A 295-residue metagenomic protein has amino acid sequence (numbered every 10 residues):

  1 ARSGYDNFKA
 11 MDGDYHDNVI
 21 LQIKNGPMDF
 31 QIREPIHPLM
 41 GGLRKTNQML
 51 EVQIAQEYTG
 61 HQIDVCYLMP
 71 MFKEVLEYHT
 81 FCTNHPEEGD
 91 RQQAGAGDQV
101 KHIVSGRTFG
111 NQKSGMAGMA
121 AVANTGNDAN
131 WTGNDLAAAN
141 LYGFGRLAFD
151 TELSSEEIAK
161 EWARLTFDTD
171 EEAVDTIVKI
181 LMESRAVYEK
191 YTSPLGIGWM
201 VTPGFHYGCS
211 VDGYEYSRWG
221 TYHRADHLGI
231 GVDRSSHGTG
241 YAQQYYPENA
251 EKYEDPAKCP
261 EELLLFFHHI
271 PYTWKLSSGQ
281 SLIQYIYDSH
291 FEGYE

Functional and structural regions predicted by a protein language model:
A1, M28-Q31, E57-Q62, D128-T132: Flexible loop/turn segments at secondary-structure boundaries
A1-T46: Gly/Pro-rich turn-and-neighbor structural signature
Y15-D17, R44-Q48, G115-G118, N127: Short, well-ordered loop/turn elements at secondary-structure boundaries
V19-I23, Q48-V52, G118-A121, S184: Hydrophobic faces of well-ordered beta-strands that scaffold small-molecule active sites in alpha/beta enzyme cores
K24-G26, Q53-E57, A121-N127: Structured loops at beta-to-helix junctions and adjacent beta-edge loops in soluble globular domains
R33, Q62-M69, G133, T151: Eukaryotic scaffolding regions of large macromolecular assemblies
T46-H102: Active-site clefts of carbohydrate-active enzymes
Q93-E295: Catalytic domains of carbohydrate-active enzymes that cleave complex glycans
